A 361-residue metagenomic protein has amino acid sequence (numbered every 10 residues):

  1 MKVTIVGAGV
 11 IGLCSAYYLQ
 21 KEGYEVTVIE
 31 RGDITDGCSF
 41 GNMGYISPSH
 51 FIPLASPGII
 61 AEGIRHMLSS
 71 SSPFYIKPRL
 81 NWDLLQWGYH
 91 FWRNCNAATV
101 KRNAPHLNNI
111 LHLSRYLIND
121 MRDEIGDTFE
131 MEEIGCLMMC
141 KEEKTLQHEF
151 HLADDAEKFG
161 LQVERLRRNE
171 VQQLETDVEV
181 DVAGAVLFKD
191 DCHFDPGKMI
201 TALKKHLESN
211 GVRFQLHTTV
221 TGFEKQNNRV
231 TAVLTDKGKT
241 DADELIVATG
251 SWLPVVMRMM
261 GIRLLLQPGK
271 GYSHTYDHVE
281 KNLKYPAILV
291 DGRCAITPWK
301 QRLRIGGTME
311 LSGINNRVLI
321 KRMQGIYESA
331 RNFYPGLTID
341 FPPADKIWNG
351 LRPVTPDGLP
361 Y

Functional and structural regions predicted by a protein language model:
K2-V28: N-terminal Rossmann-like FAD-binding beta1-loop-alpha1 element of flavoenzymes
K21-G41: Glycine-rich FAD pyrophosphate-binding loop
E30, R167-R168, L216-T218, K346-W348: Short loop/edge segments at beta-strand edges and connector loops that shape dinucleotide/nucleotide cofactor-binding
M43-R167: Dinucleotide-binding Rossmann-like beta1-alpha1 core, especially the glycine-rich loop that anchors the ADP
G44-Y45, H50, L54-N94, V220-V230 (+1 more regions): Active-site substrate-recognition segment that forms the wall of the catalytic cavity or substrate channel
R102-R115, M138-H148, Q173, V186-K205 (+1 more regions): Short beta-strand to alpha-helix junction loop
Q147-F159, V178-D243: Helical element adjacent to the flavin cofactor pocket in flavoenzyme catalytic cores
